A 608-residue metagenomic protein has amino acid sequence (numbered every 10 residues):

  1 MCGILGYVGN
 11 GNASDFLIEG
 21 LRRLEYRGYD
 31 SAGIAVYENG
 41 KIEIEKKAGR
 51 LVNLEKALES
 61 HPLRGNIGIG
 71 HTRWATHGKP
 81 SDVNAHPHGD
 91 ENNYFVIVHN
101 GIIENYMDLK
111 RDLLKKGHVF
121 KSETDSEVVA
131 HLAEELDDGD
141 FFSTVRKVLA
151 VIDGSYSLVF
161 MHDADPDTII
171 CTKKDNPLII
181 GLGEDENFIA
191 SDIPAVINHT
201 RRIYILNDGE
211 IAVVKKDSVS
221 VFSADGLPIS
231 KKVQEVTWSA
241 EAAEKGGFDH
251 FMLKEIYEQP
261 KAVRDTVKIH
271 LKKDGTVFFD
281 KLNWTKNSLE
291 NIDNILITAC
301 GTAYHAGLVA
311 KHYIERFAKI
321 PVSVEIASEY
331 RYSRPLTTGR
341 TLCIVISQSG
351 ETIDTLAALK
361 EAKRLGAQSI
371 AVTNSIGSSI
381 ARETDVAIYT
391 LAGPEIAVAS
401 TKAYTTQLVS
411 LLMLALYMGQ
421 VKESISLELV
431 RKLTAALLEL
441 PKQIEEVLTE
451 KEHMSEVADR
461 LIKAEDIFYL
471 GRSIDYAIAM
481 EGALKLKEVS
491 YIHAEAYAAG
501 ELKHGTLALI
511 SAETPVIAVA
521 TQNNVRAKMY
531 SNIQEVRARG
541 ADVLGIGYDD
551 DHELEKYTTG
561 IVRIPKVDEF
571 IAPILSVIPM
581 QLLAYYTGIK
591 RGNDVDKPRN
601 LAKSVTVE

Functional and structural regions predicted by a protein language model:
M1-K245, D249, K261-D293, Y332 (+5 more regions): Conserved short alpha-helical segments that host acidic/polar catalytic motifs at enzyme active sites
N66, G70-V83, K272-K286, A310-I346 (+2 more regions): Glycine-rich oxoanion-binding loops at beta->alpha junctions
P87-G89, M161, I170-C171, I203-Y204 (+12 more regions): Replace "in large, NTP-powered and nucleic-acid-processing enzymes" with "in large, NTP-powered factors and other
I152-E186, V457, I462-E488, V525 (+1 more regions): Acidic/histidine-rich
I179-R201, S328-A362, K503-E535, V567-Q581 (+1 more regions): Glycine-rich, anion-gripping cofactor-binding loops and their flanking helix/strand elements in enzyme active sites
G226, E555-Y557, R563, V567-E608: Generic C-terminus detector
Q259-V263, V267-L296, V386-P515, G588-E608: Active-site phosphate/pyrophosphate-binding segments
E290-K432, A436-E439, V519-V562, L583: Glycine-rich phosphate-binding loops that contact phosphosugars or nucleotide phosphates
